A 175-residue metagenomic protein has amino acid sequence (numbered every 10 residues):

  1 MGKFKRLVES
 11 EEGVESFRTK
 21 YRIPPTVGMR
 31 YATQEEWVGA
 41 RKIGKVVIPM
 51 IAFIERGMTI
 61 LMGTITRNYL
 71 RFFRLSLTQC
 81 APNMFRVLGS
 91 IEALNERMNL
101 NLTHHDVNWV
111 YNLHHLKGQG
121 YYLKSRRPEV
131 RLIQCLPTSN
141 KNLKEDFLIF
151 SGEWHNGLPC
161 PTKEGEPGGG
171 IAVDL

Functional and structural regions predicted by a protein language model:
M1-L175: Residue-register detector that marks a fixed positional context within folded domains
